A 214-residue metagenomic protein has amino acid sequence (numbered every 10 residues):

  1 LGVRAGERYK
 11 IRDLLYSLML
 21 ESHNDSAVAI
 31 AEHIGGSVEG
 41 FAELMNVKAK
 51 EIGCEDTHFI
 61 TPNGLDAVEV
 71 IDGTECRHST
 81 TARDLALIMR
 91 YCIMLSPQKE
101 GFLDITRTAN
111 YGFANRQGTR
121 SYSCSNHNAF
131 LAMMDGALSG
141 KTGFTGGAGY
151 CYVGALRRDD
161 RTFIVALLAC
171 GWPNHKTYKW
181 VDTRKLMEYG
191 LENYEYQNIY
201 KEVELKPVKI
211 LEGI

Functional and structural regions predicted by a protein language model:
L1-R83, I93-L95: Active-site-adjacent loops and short helices of periplasmic peptidoglycan-processing enzymes
G73-I214: Domain-terminus/edge residues, biased toward the C-terminal soluble/receptor-binding domains of extracytoplasmic
